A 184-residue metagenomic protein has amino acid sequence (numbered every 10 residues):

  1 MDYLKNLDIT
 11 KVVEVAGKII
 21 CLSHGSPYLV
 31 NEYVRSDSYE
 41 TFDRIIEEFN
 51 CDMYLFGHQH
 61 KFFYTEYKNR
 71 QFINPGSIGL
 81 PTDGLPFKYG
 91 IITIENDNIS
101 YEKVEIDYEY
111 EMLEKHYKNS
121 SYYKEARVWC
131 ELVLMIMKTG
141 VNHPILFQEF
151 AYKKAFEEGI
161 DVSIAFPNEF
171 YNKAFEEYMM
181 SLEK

Functional and structural regions predicted by a protein language model:
M1-M53: Conserved catalytic scaffold of divalent metal-dependent phosphoesterases
T10-V13, F62-E66, K88-T93: Short beta-strand scaffold segments in enzyme catalytic cores
V12-C21, Y67-Q71, N98-S100: Beta-strand-turn-beta hairpins that frame and shape the catalytic cleft of phosphate-ester-processing enzymes
L22-S23, D52-H60, F72-G76: Active-site neighborhood of phospho(di)ester-bond hydrolases with catalytic His/Asp-centered motifs
Y28-L29, L55-E66, L80-L85: Active-site environment of divalent metal-dependent phosphoester hydrolases
E40-R44, F62, R70-I73: Internal, well-ordered alpha-helical scaffold/interface segments that support domain packing or protein-protein contacts
N69-Q71, P75, G79-K184: Acidic, His/Gly-rich catalytic cores of divalent-metal-dependent hydrolytic chemistry
